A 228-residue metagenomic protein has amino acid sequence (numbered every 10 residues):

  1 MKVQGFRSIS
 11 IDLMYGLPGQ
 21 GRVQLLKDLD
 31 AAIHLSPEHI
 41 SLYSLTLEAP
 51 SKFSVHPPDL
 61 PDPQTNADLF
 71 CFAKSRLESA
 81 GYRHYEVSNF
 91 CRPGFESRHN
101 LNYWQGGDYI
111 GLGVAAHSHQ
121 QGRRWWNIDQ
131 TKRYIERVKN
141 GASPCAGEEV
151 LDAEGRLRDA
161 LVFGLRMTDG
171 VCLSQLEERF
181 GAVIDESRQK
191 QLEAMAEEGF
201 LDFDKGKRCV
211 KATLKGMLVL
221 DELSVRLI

Functional and structural regions predicted by a protein language model:
M1-A182: C-terminal scaffold of the Radical SAM
T46, Q189-L192, E222: Auxiliary N-terminal substrate/complex-recognition segments of SAM-dependent methyltransferases
L173-S174, E186, F203: Extended hydrophobic-aromatic, low-complexity segments
A182-E197: Short amphipathic alpha-helical interaction segments
A196-G206: A short, conserved structural fragment
R208-T213: Minor-groove-contacting beta-hairpin "wing" of winged helix-turn-helix DNA-binding domains
L214-I228: Short, amphipathic alpha-helical interaction segments positioned at domain boundaries
